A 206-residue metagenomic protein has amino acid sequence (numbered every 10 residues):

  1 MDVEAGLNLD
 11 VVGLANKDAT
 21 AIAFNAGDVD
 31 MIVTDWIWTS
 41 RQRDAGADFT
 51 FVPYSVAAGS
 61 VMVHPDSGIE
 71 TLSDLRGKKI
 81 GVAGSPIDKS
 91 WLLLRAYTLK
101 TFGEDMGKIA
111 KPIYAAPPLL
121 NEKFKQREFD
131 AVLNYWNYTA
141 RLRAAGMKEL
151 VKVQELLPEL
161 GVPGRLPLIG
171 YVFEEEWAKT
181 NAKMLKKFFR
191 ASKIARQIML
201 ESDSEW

Functional and structural regions predicted by a protein language model:
M1-A5, D10-V12, S60-V63, G68 (+1 more regions): Bilobed "Venus flytrap"/periplasmic-binding protein-like clamshell domains and structurally analogous long
V3-V33: Extracytoplasmic small-molecule ligand-binding "clamshell" domains of the periplasmic binding protein/Venus flytrap
A23-N25, Q42, L75, F124-K125: Hydrophobic residues within well-ordered alpha-helices
D30-M31, T50-F51, D130-A131, E149: Short, Asp-centered acidic motifs that coordinate Mg2+ and/or phosphate in catalytic or ligand-binding sites
I37, I113, P118-W206: Pocket-lining segment of extracytoplasmic ligand-binding domains
R41-P65, R143, K152-E155: Conserved hydrophobic/amphipathic secondary-structure segments that form or flank ligand- or partner-binding grooves
G46-Y54, K78-A83, P158-V162: A structural signal for short loop-to-beta-strand junctions that line the ligand-binding cleft of periplasmic/secreted
F51-T71, G164-E175, K179: Hydrophobic/proline-rich hinge and linker segments of small-molecule sensing/allosteric domains, predominantly
